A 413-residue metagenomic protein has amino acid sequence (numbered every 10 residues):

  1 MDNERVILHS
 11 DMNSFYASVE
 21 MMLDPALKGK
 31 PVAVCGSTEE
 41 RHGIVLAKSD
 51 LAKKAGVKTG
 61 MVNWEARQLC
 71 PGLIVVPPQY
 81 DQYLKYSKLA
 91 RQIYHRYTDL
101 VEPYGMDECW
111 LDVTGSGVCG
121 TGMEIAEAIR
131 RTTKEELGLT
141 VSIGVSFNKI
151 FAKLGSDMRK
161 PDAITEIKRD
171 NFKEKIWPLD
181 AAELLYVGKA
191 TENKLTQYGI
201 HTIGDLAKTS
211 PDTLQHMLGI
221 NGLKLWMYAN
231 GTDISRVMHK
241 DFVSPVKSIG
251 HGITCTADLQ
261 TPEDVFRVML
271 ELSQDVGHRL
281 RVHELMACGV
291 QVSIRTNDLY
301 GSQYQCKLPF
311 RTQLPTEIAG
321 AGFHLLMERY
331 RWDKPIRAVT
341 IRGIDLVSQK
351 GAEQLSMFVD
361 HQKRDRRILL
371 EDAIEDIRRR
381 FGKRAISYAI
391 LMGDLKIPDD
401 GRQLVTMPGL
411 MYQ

Functional and structural regions predicted by a protein language model:
M1-M227, V237-K240, H278, R364-Q413: Gly/Gly-Pro- and Ser/Thr-rich, intrinsically disordered tail segments characteristic of DNA damage-repair and tolerance
H9, E183, T191, T196-I336: DNA-contacting surface of Y-family translesion DNA polymerases
F15, T38-R41, N297-G301, L346-Q349: Short, charged/polar surface micro-motifs in flexible loops or helix N-caps
K30, V141, D162, C288-V290 (+2 more regions): Change "...and in nucleic-acid phosphodiester-cleaving endonucleases..." to "...and in nucleic-acid processing enzymes
Y104-E108, S146-K149, L285-G289, K334-A338: Short Gly/Ser/Thr- and Asp/Glu-enriched loop/turn motifs at secondary-structure junctions
C109-G115, Q303-C306, E353-V359: Short, hydrophobic beta-strand segments
F323-R380: C-terminal hydrophobic structural anchor segments that stabilize assembly/packing rather than catalytic chemistry
